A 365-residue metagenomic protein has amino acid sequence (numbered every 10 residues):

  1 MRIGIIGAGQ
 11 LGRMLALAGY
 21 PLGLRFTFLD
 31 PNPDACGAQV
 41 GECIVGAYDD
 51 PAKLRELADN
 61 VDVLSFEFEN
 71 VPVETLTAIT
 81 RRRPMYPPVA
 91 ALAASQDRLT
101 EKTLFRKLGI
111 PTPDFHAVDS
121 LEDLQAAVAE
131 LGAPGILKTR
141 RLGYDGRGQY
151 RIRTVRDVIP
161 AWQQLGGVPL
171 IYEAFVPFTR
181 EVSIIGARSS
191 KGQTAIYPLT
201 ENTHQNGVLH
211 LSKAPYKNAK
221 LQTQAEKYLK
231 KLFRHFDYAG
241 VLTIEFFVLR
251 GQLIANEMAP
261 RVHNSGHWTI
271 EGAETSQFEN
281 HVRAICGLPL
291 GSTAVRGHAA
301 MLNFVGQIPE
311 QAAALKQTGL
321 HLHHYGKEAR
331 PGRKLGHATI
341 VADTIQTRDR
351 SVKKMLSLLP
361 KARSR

Functional and structural regions predicted by a protein language model:
M1-T100, E122, A362-R363: ATP-binding N-terminal substructure of ATP-dependent carboxylate-amine bond-forming enzymes
A94-S183, A187-L232, T318, L356: Active-site nucleotide/adenylate-binding loops and adjacent lid/helix of ATP-dependent enzymes
G186-S190, F246-R250, G326: Short, low-complexity Ser/Thr-rich regulatory SLiMs
A195, L242, L253-E257: Protein kinase-like catalytic core scaffold
G207-P215, E257-I270: Short, flexible active-site loops
Q224-I244, L249-R250, P260-Q307: Active-site "cap" helix and flanking loop/linker of ATP-utilizing ligase/carboxylase catalytic domains
R283-R365: Peripheral (often C-terminal) accessory segments that flank ATP-dependent C-N-forming ligase machineries
